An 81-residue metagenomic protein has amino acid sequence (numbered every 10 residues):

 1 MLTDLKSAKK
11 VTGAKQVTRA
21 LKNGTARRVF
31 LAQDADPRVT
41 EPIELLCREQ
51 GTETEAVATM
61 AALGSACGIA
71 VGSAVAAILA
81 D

Functional and structural regions predicted by a protein language model:
M1-R27, D34-D36: Ribosome large-subunit tunnel/peptidyl-transferase-proximal elements
R19, E41, S65: Alpha-helical elements of the RecA-like P-loop NTPase motor core of helicases
R28, A32-A62: Amphipathic, hydrophobic secondary-structure cores in small proteins
T52-D81: C-terminal structural segments of small proteins and small subunits
